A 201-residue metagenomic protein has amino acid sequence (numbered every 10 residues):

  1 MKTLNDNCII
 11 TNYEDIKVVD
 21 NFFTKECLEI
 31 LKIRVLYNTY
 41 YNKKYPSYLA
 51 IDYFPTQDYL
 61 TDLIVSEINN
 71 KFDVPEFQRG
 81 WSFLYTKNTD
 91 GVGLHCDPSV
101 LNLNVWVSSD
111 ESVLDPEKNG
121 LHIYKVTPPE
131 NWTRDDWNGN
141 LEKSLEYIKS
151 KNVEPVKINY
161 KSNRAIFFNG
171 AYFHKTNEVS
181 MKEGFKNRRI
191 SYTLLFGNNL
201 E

Functional and structural regions predicted by a protein language model:
T3-P75, G80-G91: Non-heme Fe(II)/2-oxoglutarate
E76-E201: Catalytic core of non-heme Fe(II) oxygenases with the double-stranded beta-helix
